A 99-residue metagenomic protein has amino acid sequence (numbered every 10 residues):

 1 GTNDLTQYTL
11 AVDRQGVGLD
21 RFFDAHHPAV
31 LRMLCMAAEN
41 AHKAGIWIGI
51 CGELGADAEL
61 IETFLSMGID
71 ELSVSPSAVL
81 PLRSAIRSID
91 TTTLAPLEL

Functional and structural regions predicted by a protein language model:
G1-L99: Non-catalytic helical/linker scaffolds that mediate oligomerization, partner binding, and domain coupling around large
